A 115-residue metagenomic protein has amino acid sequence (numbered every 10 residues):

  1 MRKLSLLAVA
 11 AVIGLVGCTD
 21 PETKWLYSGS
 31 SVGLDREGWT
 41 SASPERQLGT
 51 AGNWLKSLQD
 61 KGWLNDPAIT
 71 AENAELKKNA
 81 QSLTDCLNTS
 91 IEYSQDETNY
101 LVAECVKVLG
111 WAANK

Functional and structural regions predicted by a protein language model:
M1-L4: Positively charged n-region of N-terminal signal peptides that target proteins for export
L7-A8, K77: Short, intrinsically disordered, low-complexity terminal segments
G14-G17: C-terminal motif of bacterial Sec signal peptides marking the signal peptidase cleavage site
T19-P21: Bacterial signal peptide processing site
Y27-E45: Post-signal peptide N-terminal segment of mature Sec-exported envelope proteins
E37, L48-G52, K56: Solvent-exposed, polar/charged alpha-helical surfaces in well-ordered, non-transmembrane soluble domains, broadly
N53-K115: Compact alpha-helical subdomains of small soluble proteins
